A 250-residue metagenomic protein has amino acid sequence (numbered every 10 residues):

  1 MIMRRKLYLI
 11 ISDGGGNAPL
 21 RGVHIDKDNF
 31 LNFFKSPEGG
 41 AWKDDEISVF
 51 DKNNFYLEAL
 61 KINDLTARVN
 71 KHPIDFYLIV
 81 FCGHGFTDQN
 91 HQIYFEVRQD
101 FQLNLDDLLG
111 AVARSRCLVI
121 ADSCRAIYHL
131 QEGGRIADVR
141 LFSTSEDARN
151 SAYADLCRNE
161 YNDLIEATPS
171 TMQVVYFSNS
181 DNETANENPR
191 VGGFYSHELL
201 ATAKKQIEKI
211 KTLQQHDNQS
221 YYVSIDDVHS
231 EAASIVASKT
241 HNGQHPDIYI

Functional and structural regions predicted by a protein language model:
M1-I250: Cysteine endopeptidase catalytic domains of the caspase/legumain-like
